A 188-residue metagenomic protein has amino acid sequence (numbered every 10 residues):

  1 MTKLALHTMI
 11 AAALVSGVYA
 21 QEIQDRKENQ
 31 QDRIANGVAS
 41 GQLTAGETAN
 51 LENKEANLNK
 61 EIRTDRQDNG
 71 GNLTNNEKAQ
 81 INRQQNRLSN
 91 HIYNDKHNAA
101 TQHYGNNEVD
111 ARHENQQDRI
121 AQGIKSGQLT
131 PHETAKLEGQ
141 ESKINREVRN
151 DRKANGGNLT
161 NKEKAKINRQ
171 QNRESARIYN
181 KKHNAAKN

Functional and structural regions predicted by a protein language model:
M1-L6: Positively charged n-region of N-terminal signal peptides that target proteins for export
H7-T8, V18: Cleavable N-terminal signal peptides
I10-L14: Hydrophobic alpha-helical targeting segments used for export or membrane insertion
V15-Q21: Sec/Tat signal peptide C-region and signal peptidase I cleavage site
Q21-E28: Cleaved targeting-peptide boundary
Q30-Q31, Q116-Q117: N-terminal alpha-helical segment
A39-N53, N57-K60, T64-A79, R83 (+6 more regions): Surface-exposed, polar/charged faces of alpha-helical domains in mature secreted/periplasmic/lumenal proteins
